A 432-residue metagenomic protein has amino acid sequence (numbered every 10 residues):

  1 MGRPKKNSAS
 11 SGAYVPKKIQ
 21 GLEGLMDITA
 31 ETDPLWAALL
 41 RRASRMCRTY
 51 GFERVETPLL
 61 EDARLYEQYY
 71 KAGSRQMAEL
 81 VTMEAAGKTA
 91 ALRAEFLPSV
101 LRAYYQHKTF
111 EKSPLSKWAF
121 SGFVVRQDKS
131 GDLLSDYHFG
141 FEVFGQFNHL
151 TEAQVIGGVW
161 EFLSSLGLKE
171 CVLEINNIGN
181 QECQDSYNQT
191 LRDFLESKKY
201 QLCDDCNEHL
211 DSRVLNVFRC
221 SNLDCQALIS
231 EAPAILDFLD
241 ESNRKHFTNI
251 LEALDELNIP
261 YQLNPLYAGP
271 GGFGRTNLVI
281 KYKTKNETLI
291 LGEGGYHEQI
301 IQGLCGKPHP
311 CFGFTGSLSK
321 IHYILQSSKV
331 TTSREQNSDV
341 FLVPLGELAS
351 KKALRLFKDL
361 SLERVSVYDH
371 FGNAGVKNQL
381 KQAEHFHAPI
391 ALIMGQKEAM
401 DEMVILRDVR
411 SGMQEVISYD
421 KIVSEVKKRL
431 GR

Functional and structural regions predicted by a protein language model:
G2-R432: TRNA-recognition modules of translation machinery and tRNA-sensing kinases, especially anticodon-binding
